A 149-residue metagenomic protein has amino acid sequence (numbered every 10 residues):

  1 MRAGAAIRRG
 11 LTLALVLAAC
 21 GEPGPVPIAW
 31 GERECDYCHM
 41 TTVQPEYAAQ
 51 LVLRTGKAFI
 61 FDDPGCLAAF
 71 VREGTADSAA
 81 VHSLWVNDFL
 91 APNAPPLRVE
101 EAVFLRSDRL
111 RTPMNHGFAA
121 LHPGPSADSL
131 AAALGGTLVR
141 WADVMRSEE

Functional and structural regions predicted by a protein language model:
M1-L11: Bacterial N-terminal signal peptides that target proteins for export
L17-A19: C-terminal motif of bacterial Sec signal peptides marking the signal peptidase cleavage site
G21-P23: Bacterial signal peptide processing site
G31-R72: Post-signal-peptide N-terminal segment of Sec-exported extracytoplasmic proteins
H39-T42, V71-T75, A131-L134, L138: Sec/Tat-exported extracytoplasmic proteins
I60, P64-N87, P95: Mid-length scaffold segments of soluble, non-membrane domains
A80-E149: Thiol/selenol-based redox catalytic cores and closely related redox-interacting motifs
